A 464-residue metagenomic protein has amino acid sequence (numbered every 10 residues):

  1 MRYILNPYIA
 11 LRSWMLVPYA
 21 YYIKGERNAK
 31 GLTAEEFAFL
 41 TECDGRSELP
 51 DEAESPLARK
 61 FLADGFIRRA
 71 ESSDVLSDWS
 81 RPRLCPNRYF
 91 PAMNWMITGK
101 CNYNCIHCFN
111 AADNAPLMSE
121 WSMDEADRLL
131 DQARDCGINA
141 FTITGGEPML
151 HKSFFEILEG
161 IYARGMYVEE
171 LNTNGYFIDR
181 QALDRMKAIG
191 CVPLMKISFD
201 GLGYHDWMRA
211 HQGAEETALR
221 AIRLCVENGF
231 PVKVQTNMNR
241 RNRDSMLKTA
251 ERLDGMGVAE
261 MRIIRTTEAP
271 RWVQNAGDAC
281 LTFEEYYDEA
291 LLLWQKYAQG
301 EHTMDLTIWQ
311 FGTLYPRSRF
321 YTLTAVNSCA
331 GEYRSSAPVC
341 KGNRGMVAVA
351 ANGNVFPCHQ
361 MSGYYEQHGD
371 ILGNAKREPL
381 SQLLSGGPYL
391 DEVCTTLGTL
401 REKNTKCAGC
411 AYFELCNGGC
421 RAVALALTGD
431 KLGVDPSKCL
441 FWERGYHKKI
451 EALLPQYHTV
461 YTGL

Functional and structural regions predicted by a protein language model:
M1-C43: Acidic, low-complexity/disordered tracts enriched in E/D and polar residues
T41-C43, P56, K60, D64-R69 (+1 more regions): Conserved alpha-helical substructure of the radical SAM core
K100-N110, P357-Q360, T405-A422: Local cysteine-cluster metal-coordination motifs and their immediate loop/turn environment, predominantly Fe-S cluster
M123-T144, H151-T282: Radical SAM/AdoMet-radical enzyme domain recognition
L129-G146, V434-L464: Short Fe-S-cluster ligation motifs
E284-N327, Q360-A408: C-terminal accessory region of radical SAM enzymes
C340-R344: Short, small/polar residue-rich loop motifs at catalytic or cofactor-binding pockets
R401-K448: Cysteine-cluster motifs in flexible loop/terminal segments that predominantly coordinate metals
